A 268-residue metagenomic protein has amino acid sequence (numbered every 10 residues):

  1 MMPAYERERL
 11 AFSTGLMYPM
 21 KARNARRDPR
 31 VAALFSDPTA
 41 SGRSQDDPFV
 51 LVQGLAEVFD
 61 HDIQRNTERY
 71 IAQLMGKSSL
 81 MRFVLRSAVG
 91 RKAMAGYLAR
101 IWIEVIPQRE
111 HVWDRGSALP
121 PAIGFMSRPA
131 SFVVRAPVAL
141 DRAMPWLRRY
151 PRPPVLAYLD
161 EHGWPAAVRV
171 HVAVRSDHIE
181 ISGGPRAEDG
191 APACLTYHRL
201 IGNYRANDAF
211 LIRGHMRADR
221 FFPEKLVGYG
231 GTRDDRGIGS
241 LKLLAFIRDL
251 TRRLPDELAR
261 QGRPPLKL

Functional and structural regions predicted by a protein language model:
M1-M17, R23, A33-D37, S44 (+2 more regions): Short beta-strand segments
A22-R26, E188-D189: Surface-exposed connector loops and short turns at secondary-structure junctions
D28-A33, P192-L195: A short, hydrophobic beta-strand micro-motif
S44-M144, G184-L268: Charged, gly/pro-rich active-site loop segments
R142-P145, V155-A157: Generic recognition of flexible, low-complexity loop/linker segments
R149-R152, D189-A191: A short, compositionally biased
